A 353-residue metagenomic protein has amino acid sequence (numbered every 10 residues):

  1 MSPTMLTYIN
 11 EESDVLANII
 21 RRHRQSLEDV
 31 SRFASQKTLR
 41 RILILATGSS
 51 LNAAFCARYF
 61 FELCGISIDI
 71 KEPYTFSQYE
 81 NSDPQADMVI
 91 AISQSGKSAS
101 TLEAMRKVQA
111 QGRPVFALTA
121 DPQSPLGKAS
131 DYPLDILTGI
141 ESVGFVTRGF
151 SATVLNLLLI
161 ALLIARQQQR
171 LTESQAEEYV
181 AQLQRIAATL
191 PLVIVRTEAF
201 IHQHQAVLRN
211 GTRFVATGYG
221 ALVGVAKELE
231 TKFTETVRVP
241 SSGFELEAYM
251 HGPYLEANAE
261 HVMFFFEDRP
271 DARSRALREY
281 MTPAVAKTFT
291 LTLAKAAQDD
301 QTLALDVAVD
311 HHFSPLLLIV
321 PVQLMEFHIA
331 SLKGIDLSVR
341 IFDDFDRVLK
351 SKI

Functional and structural regions predicted by a protein language model:
S2-L39, L134, I140-R148, T153-H261 (+1 more regions): Active-site phosphate/pyrophosphate-binding segments
L6, A17, F55-R58, E62 (+5 more regions): Predominant activation on well-ordered alpha-helical scaffold segments within soluble catalytic domains
F33-R185, Y219, Y254, V262-V307: Glycine-rich phosphate-binding loops that contact phosphosugars or nucleotide phosphates
R166, V239, R269, K287 (+2 more regions): Short, well-ordered loop/turn and helix-capping segments at boundaries between secondary-structure elements and domains
A304-I353: Peripheral docking tails and interdomain loops at the edges of cofactor- or intermediate-handling domains
